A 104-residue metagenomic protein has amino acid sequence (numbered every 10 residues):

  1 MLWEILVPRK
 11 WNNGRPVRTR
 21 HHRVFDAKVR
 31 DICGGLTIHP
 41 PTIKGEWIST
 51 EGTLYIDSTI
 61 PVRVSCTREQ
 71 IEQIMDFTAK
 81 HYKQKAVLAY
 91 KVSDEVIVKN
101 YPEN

Functional and structural regions predicted by a protein language model:
M1-N104: Positively charged, small/polar-rich N-terminal and surface patches that mediate targeting and assembly and bind
